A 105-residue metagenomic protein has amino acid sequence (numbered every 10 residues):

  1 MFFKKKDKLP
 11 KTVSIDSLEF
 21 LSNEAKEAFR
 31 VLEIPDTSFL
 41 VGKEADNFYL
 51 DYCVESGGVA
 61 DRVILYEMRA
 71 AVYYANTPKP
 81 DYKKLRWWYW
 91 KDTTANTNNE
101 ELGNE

Functional and structural regions predicted by a protein language model:
M1-E105: C-terminal extensions
